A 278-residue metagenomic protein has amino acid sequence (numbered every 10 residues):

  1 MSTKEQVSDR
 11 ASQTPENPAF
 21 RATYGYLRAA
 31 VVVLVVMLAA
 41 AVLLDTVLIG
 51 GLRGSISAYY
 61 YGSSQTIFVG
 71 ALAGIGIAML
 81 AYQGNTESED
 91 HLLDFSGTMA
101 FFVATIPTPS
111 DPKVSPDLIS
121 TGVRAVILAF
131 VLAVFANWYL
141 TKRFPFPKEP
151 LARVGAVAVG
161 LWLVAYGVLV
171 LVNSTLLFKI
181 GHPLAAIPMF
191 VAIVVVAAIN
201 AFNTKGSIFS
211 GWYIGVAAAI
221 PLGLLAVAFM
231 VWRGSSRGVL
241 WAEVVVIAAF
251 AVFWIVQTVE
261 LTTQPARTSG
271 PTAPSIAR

Functional and structural regions predicted by a protein language model:
M1-F95, R237, S269-I276: N-terminal topogenic module of multi-pass integral membrane proteins
E5-R10, V42, L48-I49, A71-A73 (+6 more regions): Surface-exposed, interaction-prone regions used to assemble/regulate multi-protein complexes
Q13-V33, S88-L92, T141-W162, F178-A185 (+1 more regions): Cytoplasm-facing juxtamembrane segments at the starts of transmembrane helices in multi-pass membrane proteins
A30-D45, S63-A81, F95-I106, V126-Y139 (+4 more regions): Hydrophobic cores of alpha-helical transmembrane segments in multi-pass integral membrane proteins
D45-L48, Y82-T86, I106-K113, L140 (+5 more regions): Juxtamembrane transmembrane-helix termini
T46-G62, D111-L118, L171-F178, W232-L240: Membrane-interface interhelical loops and short amphipathic "cap" helices that link adjacent transmembrane segments
V103-A201: Membrane-proximal helix-loop-helix units in multi-pass membrane proteins
A192-R278: C-terminal transmembrane-bundle signature of multipass membrane proteins, characterized by strong activation on
